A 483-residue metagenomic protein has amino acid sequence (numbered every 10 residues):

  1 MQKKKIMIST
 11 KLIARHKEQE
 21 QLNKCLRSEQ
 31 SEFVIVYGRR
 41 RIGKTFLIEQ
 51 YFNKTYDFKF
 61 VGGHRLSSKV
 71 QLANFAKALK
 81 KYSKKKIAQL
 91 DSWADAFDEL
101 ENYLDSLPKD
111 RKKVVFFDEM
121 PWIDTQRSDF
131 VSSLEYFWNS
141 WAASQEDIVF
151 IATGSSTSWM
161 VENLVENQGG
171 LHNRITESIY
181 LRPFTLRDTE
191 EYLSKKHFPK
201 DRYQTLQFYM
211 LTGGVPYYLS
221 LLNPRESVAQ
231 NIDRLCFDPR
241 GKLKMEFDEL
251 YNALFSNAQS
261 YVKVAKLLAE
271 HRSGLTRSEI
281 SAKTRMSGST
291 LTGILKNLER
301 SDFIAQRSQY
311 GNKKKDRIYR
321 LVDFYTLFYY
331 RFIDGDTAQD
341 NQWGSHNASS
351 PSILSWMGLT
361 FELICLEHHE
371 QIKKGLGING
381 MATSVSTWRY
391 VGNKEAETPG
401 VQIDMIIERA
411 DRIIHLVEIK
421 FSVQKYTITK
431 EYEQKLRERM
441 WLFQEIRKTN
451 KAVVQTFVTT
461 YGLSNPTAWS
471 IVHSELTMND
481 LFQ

Functional and structural regions predicted by a protein language model:
M1-N347, Q455: Phosphate-binding site recognition
Y310, R317-Q483: A cross-kingdom feature that marks ATP-driven nucleic-acid transaction machinery
